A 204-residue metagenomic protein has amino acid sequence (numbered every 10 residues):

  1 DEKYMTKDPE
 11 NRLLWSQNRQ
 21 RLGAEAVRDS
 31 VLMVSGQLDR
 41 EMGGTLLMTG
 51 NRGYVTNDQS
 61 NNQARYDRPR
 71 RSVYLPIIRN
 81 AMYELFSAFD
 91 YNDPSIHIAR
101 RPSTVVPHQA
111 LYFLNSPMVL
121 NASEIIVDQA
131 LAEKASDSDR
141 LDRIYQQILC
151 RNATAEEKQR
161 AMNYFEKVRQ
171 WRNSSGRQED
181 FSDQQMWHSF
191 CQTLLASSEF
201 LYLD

Functional and structural regions predicted by a protein language model:
D1-R143, Q147-I148, N152, Q185 (+1 more regions): An acidic, gly/pro-interrupted, aromatic-rich
Q159-Q170: Amphipathic alpha-helical segments that form the core helices of the histone-fold
F190: Globin-like tetrapyrrole-binding proteins
